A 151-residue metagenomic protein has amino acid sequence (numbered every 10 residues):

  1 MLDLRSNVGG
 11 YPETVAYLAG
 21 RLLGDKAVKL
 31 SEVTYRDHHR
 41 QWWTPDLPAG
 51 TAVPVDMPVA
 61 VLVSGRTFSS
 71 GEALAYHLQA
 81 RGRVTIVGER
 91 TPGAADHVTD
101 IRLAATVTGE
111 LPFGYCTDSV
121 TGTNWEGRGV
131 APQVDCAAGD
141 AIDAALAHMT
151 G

Functional and structural regions predicted by a protein language model:
M1-G10: Short, glycine-/small-residue-enriched flexible loop/hinge segments at domain edges that mediate gating
L4, V63, G88: Short beta-strand/turn micro-motifs composed of small residues that flank or help shape donor/cofactor-binding pockets
G9-P58, L62, D96-R102, F113-V120 (+1 more regions): Gly/Ser/Thr-rich loop/hinge elements
P12-A19, D56-V59, G71-A75, Q79 (+1 more regions): Extracytoplasmic/secreted envelope proteins and their assembly/folding machinery, especially bacterial periplasmic
G20-A27, T67, Q79-R83, T150-G151: Sec-exported extracytoplasmic/periplasmic mature domains
V61-S69: C-terminal amphipathic alpha-helical segment
R66, G82-A95: Short, well-structured beta-strand/strand-turn elements
T123-E126, V130-G151: Low-complexity, Gly/Ser/Thr/Pro-rich intrinsically disordered linker/tail segments
